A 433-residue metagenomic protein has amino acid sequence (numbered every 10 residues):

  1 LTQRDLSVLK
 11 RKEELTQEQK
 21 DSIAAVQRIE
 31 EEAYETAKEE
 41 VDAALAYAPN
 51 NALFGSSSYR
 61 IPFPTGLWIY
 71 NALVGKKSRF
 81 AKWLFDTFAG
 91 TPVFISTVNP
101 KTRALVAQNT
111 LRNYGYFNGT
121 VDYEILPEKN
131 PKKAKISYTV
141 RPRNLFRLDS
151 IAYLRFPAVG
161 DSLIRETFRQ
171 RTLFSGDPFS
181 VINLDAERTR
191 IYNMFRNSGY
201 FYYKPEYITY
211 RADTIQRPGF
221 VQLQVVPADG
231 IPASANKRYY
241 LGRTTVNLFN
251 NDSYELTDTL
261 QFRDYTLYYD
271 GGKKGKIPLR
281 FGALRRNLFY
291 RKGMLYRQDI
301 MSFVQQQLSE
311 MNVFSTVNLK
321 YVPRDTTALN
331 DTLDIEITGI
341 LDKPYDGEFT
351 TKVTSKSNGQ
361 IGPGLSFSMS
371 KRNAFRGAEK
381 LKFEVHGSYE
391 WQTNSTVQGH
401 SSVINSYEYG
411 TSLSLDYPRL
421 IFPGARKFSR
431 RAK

Functional and structural regions predicted by a protein language model:
L1-E310, T332: Interaction-mediating elements
L163, I277, R297-K433: Gram-negative/organellar outer-membrane beta-barrel architecture
